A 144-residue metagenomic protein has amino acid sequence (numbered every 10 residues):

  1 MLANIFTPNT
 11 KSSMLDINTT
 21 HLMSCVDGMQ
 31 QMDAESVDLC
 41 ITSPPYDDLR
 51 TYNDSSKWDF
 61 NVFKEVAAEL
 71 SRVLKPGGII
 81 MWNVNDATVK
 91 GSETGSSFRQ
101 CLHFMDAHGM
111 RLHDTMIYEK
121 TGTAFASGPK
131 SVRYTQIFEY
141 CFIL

Functional and structural regions predicted by a protein language model:
M1-L144: Core catalytic lobe of class I
